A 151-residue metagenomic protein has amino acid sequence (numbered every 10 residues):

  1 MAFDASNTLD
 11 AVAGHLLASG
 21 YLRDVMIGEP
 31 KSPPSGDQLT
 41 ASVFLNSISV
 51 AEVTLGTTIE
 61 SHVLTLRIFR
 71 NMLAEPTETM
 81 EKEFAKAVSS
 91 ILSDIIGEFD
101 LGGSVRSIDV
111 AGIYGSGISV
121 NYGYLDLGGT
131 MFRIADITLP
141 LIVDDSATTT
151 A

Functional and structural regions predicted by a protein language model:
M1-P33, S47-A151: Charged, amphipathic alpha-helical segments and their flanking helix caps
D37-I48: A short, hydrophobic beta-strand-centered structural micro-motif
